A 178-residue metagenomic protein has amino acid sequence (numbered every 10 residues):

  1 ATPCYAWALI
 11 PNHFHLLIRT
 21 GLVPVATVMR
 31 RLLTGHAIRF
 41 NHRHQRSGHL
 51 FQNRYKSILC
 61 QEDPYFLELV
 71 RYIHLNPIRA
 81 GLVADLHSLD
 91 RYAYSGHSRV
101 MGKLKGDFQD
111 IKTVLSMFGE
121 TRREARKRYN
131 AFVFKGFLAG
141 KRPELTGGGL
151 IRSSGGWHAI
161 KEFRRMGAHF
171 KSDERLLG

Functional and structural regions predicted by a protein language model:
A1-P11, R19-G178: Short Pro-Cys-Gly-centered "Cys-loop" motif that presents a nucleophilic cysteine in a tight turn
